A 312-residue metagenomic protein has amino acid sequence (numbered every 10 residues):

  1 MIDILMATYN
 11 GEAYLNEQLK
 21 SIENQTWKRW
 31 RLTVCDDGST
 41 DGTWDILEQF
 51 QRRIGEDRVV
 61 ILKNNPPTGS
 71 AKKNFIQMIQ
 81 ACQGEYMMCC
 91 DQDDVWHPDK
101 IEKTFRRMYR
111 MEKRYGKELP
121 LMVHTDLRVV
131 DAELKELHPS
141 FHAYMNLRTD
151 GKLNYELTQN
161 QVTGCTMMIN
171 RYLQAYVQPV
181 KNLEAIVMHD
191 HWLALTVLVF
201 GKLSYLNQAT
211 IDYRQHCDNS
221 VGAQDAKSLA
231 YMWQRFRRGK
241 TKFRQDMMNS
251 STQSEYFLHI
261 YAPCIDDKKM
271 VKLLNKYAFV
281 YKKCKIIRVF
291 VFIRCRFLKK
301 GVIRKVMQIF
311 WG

Functional and structural regions predicted by a protein language model:
M1-D225: Nucleotide-sugar donor-binding/catalytic module of glycosyltransferases that assemble extracellular/cell-envelope
L157, Q178, N182-I186, W192 (+1 more regions): C-terminal subregions of glycosyltransferases and related glycan-biosynthesis enzymes
